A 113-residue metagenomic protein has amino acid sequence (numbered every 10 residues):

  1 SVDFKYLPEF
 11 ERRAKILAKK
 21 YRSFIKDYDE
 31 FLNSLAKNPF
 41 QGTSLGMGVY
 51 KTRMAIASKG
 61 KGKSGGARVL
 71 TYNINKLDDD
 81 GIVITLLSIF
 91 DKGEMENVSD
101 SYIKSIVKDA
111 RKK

Functional and structural regions predicted by a protein language model:
S1-Y28: Arg/Lys-rich, positively charged N-terminal/basic patches that mediate binding to nucleic acids
R13-L17, N38, F90-G93: Alpha-helix C-capping/helix-to-loop hinge sites
K19-T43: Charged, well-structured alpha/beta interaction segments
S34-K61: A short, surface-exposed loop/turn module that caps and links secondary-structure elements
G62-G66: Conserved ABC ATPase signature
A67, Y72-K113: Enriched for short, Lys/Arg-rich terminal
